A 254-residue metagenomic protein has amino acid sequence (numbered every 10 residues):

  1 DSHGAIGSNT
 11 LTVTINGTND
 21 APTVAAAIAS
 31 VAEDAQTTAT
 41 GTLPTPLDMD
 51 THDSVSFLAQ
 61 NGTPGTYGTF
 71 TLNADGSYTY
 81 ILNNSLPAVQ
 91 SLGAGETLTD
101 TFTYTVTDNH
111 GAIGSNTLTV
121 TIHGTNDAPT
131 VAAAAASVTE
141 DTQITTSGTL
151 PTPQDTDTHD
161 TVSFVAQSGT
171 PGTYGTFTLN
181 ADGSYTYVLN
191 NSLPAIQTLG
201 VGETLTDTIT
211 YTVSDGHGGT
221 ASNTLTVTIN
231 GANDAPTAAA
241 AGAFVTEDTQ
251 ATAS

Functional and structural regions predicted by a protein language model:
D1-G17, G62-G124, T170-G231, E247: Acidic, turn/loop-rich segments in luminal/extracellular domains of secretory-pathway and cell-surface proteins
G7, D20-G65, G114, A128-G172 (+2 more regions): Extracellular ectodomain surface segments
